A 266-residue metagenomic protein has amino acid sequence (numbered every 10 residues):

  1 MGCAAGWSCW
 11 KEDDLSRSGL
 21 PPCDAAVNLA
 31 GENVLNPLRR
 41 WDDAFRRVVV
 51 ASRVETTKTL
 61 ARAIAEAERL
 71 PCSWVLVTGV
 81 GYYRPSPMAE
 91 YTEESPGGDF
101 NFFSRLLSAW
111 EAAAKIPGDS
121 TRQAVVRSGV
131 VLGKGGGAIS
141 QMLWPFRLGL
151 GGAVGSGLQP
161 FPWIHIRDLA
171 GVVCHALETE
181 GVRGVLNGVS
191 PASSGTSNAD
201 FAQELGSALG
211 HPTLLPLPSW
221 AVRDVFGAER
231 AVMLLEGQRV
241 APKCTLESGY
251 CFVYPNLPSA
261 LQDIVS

Functional and structural regions predicted by a protein language model:
A4-T59: NAD(P)H-binding glycine-rich loop region in Rossmannoid oxidoreductase-like domains and their noncatalytic homologs
A44, E55-N101: Conserved Rossmann-fold NAD(P)-dependent oxidoreductase catalytic core, especially the SDR/UDP-sugar
T59, G98-V126: Active-site Tyr-X1-5-Lys
N101, G118, R122-V125, G129-F161: NAD(P)-dependent short-chain dehydrogenase/reductase
L143-G151, Q159-G195: Alpha-helical substrate-binding/gating segment
I166-L169, V173, G188, F201 (+2 more regions): Non-catalytic, hydrophobic alpha-helical segments
T179-A228, Q262-V265: Mid/C-terminal beta-alpha module of Rossmann-like enzyme folds, strongest in SDR-family dehydrogenases/epimerases
V232-S266: C-terminal amphipathic/interface module of NAD(P)-dependent oxidoreductases and related NAD-binding regulators
